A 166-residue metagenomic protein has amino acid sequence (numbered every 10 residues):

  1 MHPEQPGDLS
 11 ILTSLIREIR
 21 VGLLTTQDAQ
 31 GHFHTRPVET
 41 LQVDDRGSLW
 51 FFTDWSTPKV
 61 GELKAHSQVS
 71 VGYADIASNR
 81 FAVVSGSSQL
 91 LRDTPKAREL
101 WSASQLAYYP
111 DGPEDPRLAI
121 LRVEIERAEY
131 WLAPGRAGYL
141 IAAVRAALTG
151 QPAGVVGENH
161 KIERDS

Functional and structural regions predicted by a protein language model:
H2-P3, E114-S166: C-terminal edge-of-domain segments
I11-L12, A65, H160: Ribonuclease/tRNase effector modules and their secretory precursors
S14-Q30, V69-Y73: A short, Trp-centered hydrophobic/proline-enriched beta-strand micro-motif
G31-V38: A positional/architectural concept
D45-W50: Short active-site oxyanion
F52-D54: Short His-Asn-centered micro-motif
K59-R127, P134: Short, structured beta-strand-loop surface elements
